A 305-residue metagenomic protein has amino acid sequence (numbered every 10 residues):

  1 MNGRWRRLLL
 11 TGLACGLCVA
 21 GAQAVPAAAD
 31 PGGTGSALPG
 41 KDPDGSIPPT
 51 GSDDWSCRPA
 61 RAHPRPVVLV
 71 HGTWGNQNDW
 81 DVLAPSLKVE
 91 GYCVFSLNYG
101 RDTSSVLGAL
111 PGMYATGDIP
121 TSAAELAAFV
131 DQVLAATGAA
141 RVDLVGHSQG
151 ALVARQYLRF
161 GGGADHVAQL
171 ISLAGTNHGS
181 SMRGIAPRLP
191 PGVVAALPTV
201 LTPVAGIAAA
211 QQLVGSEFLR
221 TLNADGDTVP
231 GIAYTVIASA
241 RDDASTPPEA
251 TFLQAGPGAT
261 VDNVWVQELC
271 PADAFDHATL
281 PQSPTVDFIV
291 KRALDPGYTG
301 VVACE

Functional and structural regions predicted by a protein language model:
M1-A29: Secretory targeting and sorting signals
A27-I47, C57-R58, R183-V204, P281-T285 (+2 more regions): Composition-driven, intrinsically disordered low-complexity tracts enriched in small residues
G32-S46, D53, R61-R141, R188: Active-site catalytic motif of lipid deacylating hydrolases and related acyltransferases
P59-H63, L87-V89, A136-T137, V145-G146 (+3 more regions): Extracellular/periplasmic catalytic domains that process cell-envelope and extracellular macromolecules
H71, V94, G112-Y114, P120-N223: Serine-dependent carboxylesterase/thioesterase catalytic core of lipase-like alpha/beta-hydrolase/SGNH enzymes
V106-A109, S180-A186, T246-A250, F275-D276: Short aromatic-enriched loop/helix-cap "lid" or pocket-rim segments at secondary-structure transitions that line
I207-S245: The feature captures the conserved acid-bearing segment of alpha/beta-hydrolase catalytic domains
V229-E305: C-terminal catalytic-base region of ester-bond hydrolases, centering on the histidine of the charge-relay
